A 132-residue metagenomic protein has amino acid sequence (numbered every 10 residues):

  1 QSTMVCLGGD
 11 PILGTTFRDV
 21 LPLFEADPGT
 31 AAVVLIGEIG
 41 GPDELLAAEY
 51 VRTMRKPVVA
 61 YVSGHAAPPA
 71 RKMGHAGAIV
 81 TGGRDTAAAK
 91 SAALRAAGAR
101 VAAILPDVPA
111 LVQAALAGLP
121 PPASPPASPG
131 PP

Functional and structural regions predicted by a protein language model:
Q1-P132: Catalytic-core regions of core metabolic enzymes, especially those transforming organic acids/acyl-group intermediates
